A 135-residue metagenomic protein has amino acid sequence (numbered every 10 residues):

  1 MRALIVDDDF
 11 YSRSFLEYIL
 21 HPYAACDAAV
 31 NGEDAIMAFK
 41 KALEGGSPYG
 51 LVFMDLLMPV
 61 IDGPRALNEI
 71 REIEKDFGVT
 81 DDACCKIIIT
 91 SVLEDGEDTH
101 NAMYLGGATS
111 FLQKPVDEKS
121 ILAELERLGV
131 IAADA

Functional and structural regions predicted by a protein language model:
V6-D7, A29, V52: Conserved sequence signature across two-component system core domains
F10-A28, G106: Two-component/phosphorelay signaling modules centered on CheY-like receiver
A28-K41, G63-A66: Helix N-cap/capping motif at the beta->alpha junctions
L43-F53: Active-site beta3 strand of CheY-like receiver
M58: Receiver (REC) domain active-site loop signature in two-component systems and cognate sites in sensor histidine kinases
R65, F77, D82-A83, L93-S110 (+2 more regions): Alpha4 helix (beta4-alpha4-beta5 surface) of REC/receiver domains from two-component response regulators
I89-S91: Hydrophobic/aromatic residues positioned on beta-strands within the core alpha/beta folds
Q113-K114: A Lys-centered signature of the CheY-like receiver
